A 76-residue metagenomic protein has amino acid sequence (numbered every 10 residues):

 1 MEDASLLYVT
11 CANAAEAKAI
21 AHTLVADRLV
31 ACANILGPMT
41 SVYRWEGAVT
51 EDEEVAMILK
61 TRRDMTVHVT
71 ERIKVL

Functional and structural regions predicted by a protein language model:
M1-L76: Positively charged, small/polar-rich N-terminal and surface patches that mediate targeting and assembly and bind
